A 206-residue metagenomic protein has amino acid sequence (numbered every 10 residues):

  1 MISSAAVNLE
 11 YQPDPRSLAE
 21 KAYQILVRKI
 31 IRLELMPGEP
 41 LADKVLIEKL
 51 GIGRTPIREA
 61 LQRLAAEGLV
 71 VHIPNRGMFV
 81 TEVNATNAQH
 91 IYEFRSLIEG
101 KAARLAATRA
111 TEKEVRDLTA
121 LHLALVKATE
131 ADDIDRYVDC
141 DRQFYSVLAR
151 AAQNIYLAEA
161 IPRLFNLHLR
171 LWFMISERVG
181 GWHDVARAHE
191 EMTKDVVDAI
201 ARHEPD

Functional and structural regions predicted by a protein language model:
M1-T108, K113, Y156: Short linear motifs at protein or domain termini
K29, R63, L97, A151 (+3 more regions): Conserved catalytic core of Hanks-type protein kinase domains
K49, G180-D206: C-terminal regulatory/effector modules of DNA-binding transcriptional regulators
Q62, A107, V126, A149-Q153 (+1 more regions): Amphipathic alpha-helical interaction elements
A66-V71, R163-H168, W182: Mobile beta-alpha loop/short-helix "lid" or hinge segments that flank ligand
I91, K101, E112-M174, H189-D198: Conserved amphipathic alpha-helical segments that form helical-bundle/coiled-coil interaction surfaces
